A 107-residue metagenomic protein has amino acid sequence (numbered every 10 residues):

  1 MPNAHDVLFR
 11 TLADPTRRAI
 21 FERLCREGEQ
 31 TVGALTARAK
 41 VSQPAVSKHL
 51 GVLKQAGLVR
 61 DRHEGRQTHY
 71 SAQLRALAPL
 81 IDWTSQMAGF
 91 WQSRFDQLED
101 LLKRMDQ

Functional and structural regions predicted by a protein language model:
P2-P44, E64-D82: N-terminal helix-turn-helix DNA-binding core of bacterial DNA-binding proteins
N3, K103-Q107: Generic C-terminal helix-cap and adjacent flexible tail
R17, V46-H49, W91: Generic structural signal for conserved hydrophobic packing positions in ordered secondary structure
A37, K48, K54-Q55: Alpha-helical residues within the helix-turn-helix
A72-K103: Conserved segment of winged-helix/HTH DNA-binding domains
